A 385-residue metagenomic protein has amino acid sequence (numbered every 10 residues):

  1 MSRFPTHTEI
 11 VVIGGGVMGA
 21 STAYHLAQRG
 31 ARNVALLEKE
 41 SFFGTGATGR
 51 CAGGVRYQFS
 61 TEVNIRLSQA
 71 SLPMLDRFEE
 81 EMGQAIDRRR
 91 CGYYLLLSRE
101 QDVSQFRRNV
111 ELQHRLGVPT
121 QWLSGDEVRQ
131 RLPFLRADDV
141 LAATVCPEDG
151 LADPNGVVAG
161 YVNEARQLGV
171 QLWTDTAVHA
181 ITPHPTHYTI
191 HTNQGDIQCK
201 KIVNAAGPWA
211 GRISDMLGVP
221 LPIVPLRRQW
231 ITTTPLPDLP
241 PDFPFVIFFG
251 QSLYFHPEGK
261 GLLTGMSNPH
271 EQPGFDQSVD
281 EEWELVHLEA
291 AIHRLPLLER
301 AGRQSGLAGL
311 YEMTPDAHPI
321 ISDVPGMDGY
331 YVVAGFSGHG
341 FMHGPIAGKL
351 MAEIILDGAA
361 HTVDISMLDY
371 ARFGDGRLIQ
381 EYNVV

Functional and structural regions predicted by a protein language model:
F4-M18, A35: Beta1/beta-strand and adjacent pyrophosphate-binding region of the FAD-binding site in flavoprotein oxidoreductases
F4-P5, Q84-L95, N109, L116 (+5 more regions): Helix-loop-beta segment of a Rossmann-like dinucleotide-binding subdomain
A27-T48: Glycine-rich FAD pyrophosphate-binding loop
A52-R131, S252-Y254, A290-I292: Dinucleotide-binding Rossmann-like beta1-alpha1 core, especially the glycine-rich loop that anchors the ADP
T144-K200: Helical element adjacent to the flavin cofactor pocket in flavoenzyme catalytic cores
D196-D242, G358: Central helical "cap/lid" subdomain
P220-P222, P235-G329: Active-site lid/adjacent beta-loop-alpha segment flanking the redox-cofactor pocket in flavoenzymes
E289-V385: C-terminal catalytic lobe of FAD-dependent flavoproteins
